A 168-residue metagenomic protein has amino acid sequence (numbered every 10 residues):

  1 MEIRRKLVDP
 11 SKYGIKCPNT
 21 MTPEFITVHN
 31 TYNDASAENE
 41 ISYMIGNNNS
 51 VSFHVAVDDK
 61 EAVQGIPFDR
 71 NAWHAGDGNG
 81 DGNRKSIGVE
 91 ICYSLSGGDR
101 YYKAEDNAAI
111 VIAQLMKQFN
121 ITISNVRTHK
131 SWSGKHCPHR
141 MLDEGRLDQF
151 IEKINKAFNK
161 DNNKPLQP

Functional and structural regions predicted by a protein language model:
M1-G82, K164: N-terminal catalytic cores of peptidoglycan-degrading enzymes
M1-V8, G14-T20, S94-P168: Basic/polar, cationic surfaces and motifs that engage anionic cell-wall and phosphate/carboxylate ligands
V28, I87-V89, V126-T128: Hydrophobic faces of well-ordered beta-strands that scaffold small-molecule active sites in alpha/beta enzyme cores
Y32, I87-S96: Cell-envelope and extracellular/periplasmic
V55, V89, A108: Hydrophobic/aromatic pocket-lining and membrane-interface residues
D81-R84, K153: Short, charged/polar low-complexity linear motifs in solvent-exposed/disordered segments
